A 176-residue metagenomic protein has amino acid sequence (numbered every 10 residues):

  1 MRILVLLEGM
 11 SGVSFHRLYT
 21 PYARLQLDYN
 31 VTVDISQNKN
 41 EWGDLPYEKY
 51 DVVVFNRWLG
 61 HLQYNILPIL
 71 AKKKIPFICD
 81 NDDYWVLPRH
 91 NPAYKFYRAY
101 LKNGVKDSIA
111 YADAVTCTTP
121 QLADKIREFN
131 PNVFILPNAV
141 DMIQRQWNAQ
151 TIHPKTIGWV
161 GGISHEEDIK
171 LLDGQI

Functional and structural regions predicted by a protein language model:
M1-Q63: N-terminal pre-catalytic "stem/leader" segment of glycosyltransferase-like enzymes
G9-L27, D141-I176: Conserved catalytic-core segment of nucleotide-activated headgroup transferases in glycan assembly
K49-D51, K74, Y111-D113, N130: Short, well-ordered alpha-helix to beta-strand connector turns
V53-V54, A110-T119, F134: A short beta-strand/loop micro-motif in the catalytic core of glycosyltransferases that engages the nucleotide-sugar
F55-K72, V160, I169-L171, Q175: An aromatic- and histidine-rich active-site surface loop
P68-K72, W85, F96-A114: Membrane-proximal helix-turn-helix segments that form the acceptor-binding/catalytic region of lipid-linked
I78-K95, E166: A short, histidine- and acid-enriched strand-loop-helix "catalytic/donor-clamping" loop that lines the nucleotide-sugar
Q121, A139: Carbohydrate-associated surface elements
